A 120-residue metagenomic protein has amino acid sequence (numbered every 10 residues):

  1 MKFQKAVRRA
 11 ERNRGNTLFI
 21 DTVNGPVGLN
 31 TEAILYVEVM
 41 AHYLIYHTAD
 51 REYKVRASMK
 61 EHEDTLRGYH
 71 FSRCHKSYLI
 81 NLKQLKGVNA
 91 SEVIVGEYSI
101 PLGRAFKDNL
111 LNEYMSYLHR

Functional and structural regions predicted by a protein language model:
K2-V95: Conserved binding/recognition cores within well-folded domains
Y98-R104: Canonical phosphoinositide-binding patch of PH/PH-like domains
Y114-R120: Short, charged, intrinsically disordered terminal tails
